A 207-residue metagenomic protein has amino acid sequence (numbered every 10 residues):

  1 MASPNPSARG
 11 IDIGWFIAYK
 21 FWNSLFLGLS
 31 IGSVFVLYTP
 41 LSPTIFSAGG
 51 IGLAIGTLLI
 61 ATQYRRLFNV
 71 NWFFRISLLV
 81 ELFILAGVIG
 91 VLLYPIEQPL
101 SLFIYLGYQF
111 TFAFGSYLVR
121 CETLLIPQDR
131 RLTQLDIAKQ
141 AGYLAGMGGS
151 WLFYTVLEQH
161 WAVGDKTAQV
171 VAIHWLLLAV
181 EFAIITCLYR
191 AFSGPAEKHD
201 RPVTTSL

Functional and structural regions predicted by a protein language model:
A2-S24: Juxtamembrane cytosolic amphipathic helices that cap and anchor the N-termini of specific transmembrane helices
F16-V36, L53, Y105-Y154: Substrate-agnostic recognition of the 12-TM MFS/MFS-like secondary transporter fold
Y38-G49, P95-F103: Membrane-helix interface and helix-disruption motif detector
S47-R66: Central cavity-lining transmembrane alpha-helices of secondary-active solute carriers, predominantly the Major
R66-V80: Cytoplasmic membrane-interface "Motif A"-like loop-to-helix N-cap segments of 12-TM Major Facilitator Superfamily
V80-S101: C-terminal ends and interior cores of transmembrane alpha-helices in multi-pass membrane transporters/permeases
Y154-E181: A membrane-interface helix-boundary motif in multi-pass transporters
L176-V203: Multi-pass alpha-helical transporter architecture, strongest for 12-TM Major Facilitator/SLC carriers used
